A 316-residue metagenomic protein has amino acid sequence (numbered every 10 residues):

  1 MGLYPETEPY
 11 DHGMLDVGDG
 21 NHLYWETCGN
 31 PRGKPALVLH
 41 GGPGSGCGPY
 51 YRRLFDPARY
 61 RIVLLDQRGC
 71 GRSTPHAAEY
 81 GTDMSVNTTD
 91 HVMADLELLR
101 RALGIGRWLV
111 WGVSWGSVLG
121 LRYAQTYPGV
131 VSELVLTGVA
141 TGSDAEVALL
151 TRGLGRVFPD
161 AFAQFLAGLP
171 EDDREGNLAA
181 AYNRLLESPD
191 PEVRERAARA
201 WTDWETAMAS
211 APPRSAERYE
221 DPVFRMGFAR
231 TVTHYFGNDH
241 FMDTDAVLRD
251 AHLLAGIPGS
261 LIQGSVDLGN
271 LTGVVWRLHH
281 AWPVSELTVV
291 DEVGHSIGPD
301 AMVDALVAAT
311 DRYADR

Functional and structural regions predicted by a protein language model:
G2-L23, V232: N-terminal cap/lid segment of alpha/beta-hydrolase-fold proteins
G18-P75: Conserved HGGG/HGGXW glycine-rich cap/lid loop of the alpha/beta-hydrolase fold
D90-W108: Conserved acidic catalytic loop of the alpha/beta-hydrolase fold
G106-A145: Conserved hydrolase catalytic core segment
V131-A181: A catalytic-pocket lid/entrance helix-loop region that shapes and gates access to the active site across common
D243, L268-V274: Conserved alpha/beta-hydrolase "acid-adjacent" motif
L254-A255, L261-Q263: Short beta-strand/loop motif that positions the catalytic acidic residue of the alpha/beta-hydrolase fold
S285-R316: Catalytic active-site module of serine/aspartate enzymes centered on a nucleophile-bearing elbow/loop
